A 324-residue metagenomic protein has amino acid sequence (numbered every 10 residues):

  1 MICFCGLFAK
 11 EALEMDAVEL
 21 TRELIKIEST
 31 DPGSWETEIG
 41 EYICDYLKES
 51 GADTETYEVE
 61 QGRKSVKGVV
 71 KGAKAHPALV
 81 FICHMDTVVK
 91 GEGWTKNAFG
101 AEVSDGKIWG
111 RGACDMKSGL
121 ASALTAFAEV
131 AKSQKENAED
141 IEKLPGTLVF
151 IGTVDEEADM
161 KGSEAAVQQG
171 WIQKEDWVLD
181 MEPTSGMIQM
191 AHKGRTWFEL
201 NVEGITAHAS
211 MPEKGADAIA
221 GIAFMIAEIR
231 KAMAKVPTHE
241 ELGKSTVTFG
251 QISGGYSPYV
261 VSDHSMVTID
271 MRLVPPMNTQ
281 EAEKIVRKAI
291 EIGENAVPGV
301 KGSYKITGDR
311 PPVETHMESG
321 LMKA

Functional and structural regions predicted by a protein language model:
C3-C5: Cysteine-centered motifs
A12-A113, K132-L144: Acidic/His- and Gly-rich active-site-bordering loop/insert found across diverse amide/peptide-bond hydrolases
R22, C44, A121-A128, E164-V167 (+2 more regions): Predominant activation on well-ordered alpha-helical scaffold segments within soluble catalytic domains
S29, E55, P183, M190 (+1 more regions): Metal-dependent amide/peptide-bond hydrolase catalytic core, centered on the "pita-bread" metallohydrolase fold
K64-V66, T196-F198, S265: Short beta-strand micro-motifs in enzyme catalytic cores
P77-V80, G106-K107, V149, D176-L179 (+1 more regions): Structural motif
K107-S122, H208: Glycine/serine-rich anion-binding loops at beta->alpha junctions that coordinate negatively charged ligand groups
K117-K193, W197: Acidic/histidine-rich catalytic neighborhood of metal-dependent amide-processing enzymes
